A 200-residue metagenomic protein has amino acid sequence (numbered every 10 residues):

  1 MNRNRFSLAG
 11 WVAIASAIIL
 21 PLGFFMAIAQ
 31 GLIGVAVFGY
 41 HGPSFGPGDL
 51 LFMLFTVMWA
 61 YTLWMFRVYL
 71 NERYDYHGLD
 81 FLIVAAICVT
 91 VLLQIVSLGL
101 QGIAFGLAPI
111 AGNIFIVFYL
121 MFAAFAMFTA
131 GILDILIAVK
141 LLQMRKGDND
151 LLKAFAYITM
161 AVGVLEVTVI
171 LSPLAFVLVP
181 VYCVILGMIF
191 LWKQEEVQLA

Functional and structural regions predicted by a protein language model:
M1-A200: Hydrophobic, aromatic-enriched alpha-helical segments typical of multi-pass transmembrane helices
